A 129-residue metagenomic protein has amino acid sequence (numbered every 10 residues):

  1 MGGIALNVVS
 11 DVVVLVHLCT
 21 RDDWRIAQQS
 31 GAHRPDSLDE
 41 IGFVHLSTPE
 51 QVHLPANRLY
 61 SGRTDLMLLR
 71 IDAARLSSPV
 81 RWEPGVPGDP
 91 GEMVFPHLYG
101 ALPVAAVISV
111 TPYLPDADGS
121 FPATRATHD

Functional and structural regions predicted by a protein language model:
G2-D129: Conserved, structured core segments of small domains
